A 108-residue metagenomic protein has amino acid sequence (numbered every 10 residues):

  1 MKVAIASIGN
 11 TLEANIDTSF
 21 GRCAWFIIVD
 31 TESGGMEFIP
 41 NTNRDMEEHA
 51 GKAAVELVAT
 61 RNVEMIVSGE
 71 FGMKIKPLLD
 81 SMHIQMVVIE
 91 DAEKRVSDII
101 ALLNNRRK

Functional and structural regions predicted by a protein language model:
M1-H49, A53, T60, D80-K108: Non-catalytic interface/targeting segments
N62-M65: Short active-site oxyanion
V67-S68, V88: Conserved SAM-binding loop
G72-P77: Short, glycine/polar-rich helix-capping loops at beta-to-alpha or helix-loop-helix junctions that flank or form
